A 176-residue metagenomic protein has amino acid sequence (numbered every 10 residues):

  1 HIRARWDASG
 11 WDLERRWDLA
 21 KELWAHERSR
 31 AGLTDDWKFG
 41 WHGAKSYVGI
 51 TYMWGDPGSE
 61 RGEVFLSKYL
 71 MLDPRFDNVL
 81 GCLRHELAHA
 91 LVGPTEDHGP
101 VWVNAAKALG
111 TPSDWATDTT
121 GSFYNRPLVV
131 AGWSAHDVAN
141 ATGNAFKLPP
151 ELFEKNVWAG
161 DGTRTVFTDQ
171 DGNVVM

Functional and structural regions predicted by a protein language model:
I2-D77, G93-M176: Metalloprotease/metallohydrolase-associated module, dominated by Zn2+-dependent proteases
G81-G93: Active-site recognition of the HExxH zinc-binding catalytic motif
